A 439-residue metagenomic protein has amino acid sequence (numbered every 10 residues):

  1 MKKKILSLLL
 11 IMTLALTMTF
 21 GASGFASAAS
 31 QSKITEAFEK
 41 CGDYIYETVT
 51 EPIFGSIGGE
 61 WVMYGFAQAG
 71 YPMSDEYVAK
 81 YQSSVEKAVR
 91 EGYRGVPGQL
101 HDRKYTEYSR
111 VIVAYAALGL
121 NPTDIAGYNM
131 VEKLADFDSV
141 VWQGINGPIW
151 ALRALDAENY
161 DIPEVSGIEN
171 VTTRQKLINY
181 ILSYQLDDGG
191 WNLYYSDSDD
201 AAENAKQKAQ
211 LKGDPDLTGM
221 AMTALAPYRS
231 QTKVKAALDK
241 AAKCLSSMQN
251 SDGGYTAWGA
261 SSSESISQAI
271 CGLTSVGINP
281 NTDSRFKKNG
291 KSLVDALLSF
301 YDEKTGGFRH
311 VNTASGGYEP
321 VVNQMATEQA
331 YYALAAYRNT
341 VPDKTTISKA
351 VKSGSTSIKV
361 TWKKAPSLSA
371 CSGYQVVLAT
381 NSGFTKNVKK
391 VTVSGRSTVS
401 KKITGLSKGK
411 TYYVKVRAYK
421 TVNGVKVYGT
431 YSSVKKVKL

Functional and structural regions predicted by a protein language model:
M1-L9: Positively charged n-region of N-terminal signal peptides that target proteins for export
L10-F20: Hydrophobic core
M18-S32: Sec-dependent signal peptide cleavage junction
T50-S74, P97-T123, V140-N170, R174 (+4 more regions): An alpha-helical repeat/solenoid feature that recognizes helix-turn-helix modules
P342-S369, K408, V425-L439: Pro/Thr/Ser/Gly-rich low-complexity, intrinsically disordered linker/stalk tracts
A365-V388: Solvent-exposed loop/turn segments flanking beta-strands in beta-repeat/beta-sandwich domains
S397-K401: Short S/T/G- and acidic-enriched coil/turn segments that sit immediately N-terminal to beta-strands in beta-sandwich
G405-G424: Beta-strand-rich modules
